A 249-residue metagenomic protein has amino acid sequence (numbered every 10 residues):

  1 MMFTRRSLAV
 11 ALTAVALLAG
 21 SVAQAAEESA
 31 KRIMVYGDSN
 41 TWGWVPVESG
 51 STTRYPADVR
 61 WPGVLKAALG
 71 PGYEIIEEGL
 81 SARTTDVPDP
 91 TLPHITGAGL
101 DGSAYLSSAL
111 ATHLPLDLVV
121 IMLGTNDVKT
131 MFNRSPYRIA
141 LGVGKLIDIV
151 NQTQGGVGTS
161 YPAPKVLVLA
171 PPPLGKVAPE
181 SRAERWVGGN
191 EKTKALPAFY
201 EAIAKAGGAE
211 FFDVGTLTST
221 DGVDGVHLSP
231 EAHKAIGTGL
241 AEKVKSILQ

Functional and structural regions predicted by a protein language model:
F3-A11: N-terminal export leaders
A11-A19: Bacterial N-terminal signal peptides
S21-A25: Sec/Tat signal peptide C-region and signal peptidase I cleavage site
A26-L80, P88, A109-H113, V119 (+1 more regions): Serine-esterase "nucleophile elbow" of acetyl-processing enzymes
E27-S29, V59, G97-Q249: Alpha-helical cap/lid subdomain in secreted, periplasmic, or secretory-pathway luminal O-acyl-processing enzymes
V47-Y55, T91-I95, E180-V187: Short, flexible/disordered intra-domain loops and linkers
E77-A82, V214-T216: Acidic carboxylate-rich catalytic motifs and surrounding loops in phosphoryl-/glycosyl-chemistry enzymes
G79-L80, D86-T91, M131-N133, G222-G225: Metal-dependent catalytic neighborhoods of phosphoester/phosphodiester hydrolases
